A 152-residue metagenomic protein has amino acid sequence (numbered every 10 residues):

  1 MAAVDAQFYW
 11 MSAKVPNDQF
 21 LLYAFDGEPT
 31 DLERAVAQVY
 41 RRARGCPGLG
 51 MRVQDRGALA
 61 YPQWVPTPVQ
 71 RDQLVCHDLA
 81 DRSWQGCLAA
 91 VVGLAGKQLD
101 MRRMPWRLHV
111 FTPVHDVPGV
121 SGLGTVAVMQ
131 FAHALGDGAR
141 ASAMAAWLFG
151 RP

Functional and structural regions predicted by a protein language model:
M1-P152: Non-catalytic N-terminal regions of enzymes
